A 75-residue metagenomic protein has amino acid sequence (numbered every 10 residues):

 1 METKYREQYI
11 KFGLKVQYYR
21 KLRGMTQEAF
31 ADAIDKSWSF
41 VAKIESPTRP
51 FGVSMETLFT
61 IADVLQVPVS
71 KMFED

Functional and structural regions predicted by a protein language model:
M1-L22: A short, Lys/Arg-rich alpha-helix, primarily the initiator
Q17, E28, F59: Residues within the helices of the helix-turn-helix
R20, A31, A62: The alpha-helix within a helix-turn-helix
G24-I44: Short alpha-helical DNA-recognition segment
T48-D63: Short, basic-rich loop-to-helix N-cap that marks the start of a DNA-contacting helix
Q66-D75: Short C-terminal boundary/hinge segments that cap the last helix of small helical domains
